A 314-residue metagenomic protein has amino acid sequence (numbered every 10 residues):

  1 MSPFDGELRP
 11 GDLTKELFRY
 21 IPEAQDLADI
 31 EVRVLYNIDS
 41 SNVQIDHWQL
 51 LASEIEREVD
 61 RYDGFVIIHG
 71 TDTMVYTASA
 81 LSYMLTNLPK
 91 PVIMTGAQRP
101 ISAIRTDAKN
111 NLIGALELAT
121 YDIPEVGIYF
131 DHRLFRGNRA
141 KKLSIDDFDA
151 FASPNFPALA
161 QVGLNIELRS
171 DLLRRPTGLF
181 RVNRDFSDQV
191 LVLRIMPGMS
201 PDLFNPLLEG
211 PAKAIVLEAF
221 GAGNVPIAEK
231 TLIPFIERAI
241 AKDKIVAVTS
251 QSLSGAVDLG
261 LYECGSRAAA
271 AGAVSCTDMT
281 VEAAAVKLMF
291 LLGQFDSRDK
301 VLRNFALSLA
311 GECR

Functional and structural regions predicted by a protein language model:
M1-E56, S254: ATP/NTP phosphate-donor binding region
M1-G6, A78-S79, I104-D107, G137-K142 (+1 more regions): Short acidic, glycine/serine/threonine-rich loops at helix termini
L13-A24, R136-A222, I227, S308-R314: Accessory alpha-helical/coil subdomains and C-terminal extensions that flank or cap enzyme catalytic cores
I67-H69, I93-G96, G127-D131, R194 (+2 more regions): Short beta-strand segments
I67-K90, I227-F235: Short Gly/Thr/Asp-enriched flexible loops that form oxyanion-binding sites at enzyme active sites
A78-D107, G114-Y121, A239-S250: Short, acidic/small-residue loops that bind anionic groups at enzyme active sites
M94-G163: Internal gly/pro-rich beta-alpha loop/helix module that stabilizes soluble enzyme cofactors or their anionic handles
A222-R314: C-terminal non-catalytic interaction/assembly regions of soluble proteins
